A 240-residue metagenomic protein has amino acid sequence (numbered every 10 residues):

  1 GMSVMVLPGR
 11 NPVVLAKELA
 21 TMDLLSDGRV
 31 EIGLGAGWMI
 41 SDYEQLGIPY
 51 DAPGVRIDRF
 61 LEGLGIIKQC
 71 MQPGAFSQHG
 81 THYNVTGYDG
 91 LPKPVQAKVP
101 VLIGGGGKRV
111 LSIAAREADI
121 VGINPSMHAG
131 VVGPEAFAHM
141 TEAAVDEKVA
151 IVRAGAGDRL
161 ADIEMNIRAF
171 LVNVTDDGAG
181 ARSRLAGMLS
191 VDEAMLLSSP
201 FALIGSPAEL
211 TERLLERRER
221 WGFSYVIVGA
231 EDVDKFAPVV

Functional and structural regions predicted by a protein language model:
G1-V240: Active-site-adjacent structural elements that line small-molecule/cofactor binding pockets in enzymes
